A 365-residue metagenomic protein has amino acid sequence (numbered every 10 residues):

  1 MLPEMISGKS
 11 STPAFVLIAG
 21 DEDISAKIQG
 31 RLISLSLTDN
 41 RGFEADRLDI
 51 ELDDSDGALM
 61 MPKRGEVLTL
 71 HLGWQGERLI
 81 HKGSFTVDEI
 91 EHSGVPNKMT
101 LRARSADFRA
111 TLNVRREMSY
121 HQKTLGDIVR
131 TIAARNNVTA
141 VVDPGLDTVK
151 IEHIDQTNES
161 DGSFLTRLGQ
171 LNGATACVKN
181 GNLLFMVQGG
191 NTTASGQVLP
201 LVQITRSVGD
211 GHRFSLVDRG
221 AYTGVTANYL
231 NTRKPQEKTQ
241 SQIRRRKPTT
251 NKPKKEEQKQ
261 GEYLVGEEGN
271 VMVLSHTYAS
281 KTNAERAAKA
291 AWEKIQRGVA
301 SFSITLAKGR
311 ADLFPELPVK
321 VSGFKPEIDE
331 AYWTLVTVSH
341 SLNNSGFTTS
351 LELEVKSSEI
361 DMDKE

Functional and structural regions predicted by a protein language model:
M1-A110: Assembly/oligomerization scaffold segments
L2-I6, K98-D107, V142-R213, R219: Short beta-strand-centered interaction patches in the first periplasmic/extracellular domains of large envelope
R31, L35-K63, G209-E365: An acidic/polar, Gly/Ser/Thr-rich interaction patch typically located in mid-to-C-terminal regions of proteins
R47-E51, A103, E117-V141, D155-K179 (+2 more regions): Amphipathic, non-transmembrane alpha-helical segments in extracytoplasmic/periplasmic proteins
L72-W74, V187, G323: Conserved "cap/hinge" positions at secondary-structure junctions
E77-L79, S93-V95, C177, L184 (+3 more regions): Short glycine/serine/proline-enriched coil/turn segments at secondary-structure junctions
S84-S93, M118, N191-T192, Y332-S345: Short, compositionally biased
L112-R116: Short acidic, glycine/proline-rich loop/turn micro-motifs
